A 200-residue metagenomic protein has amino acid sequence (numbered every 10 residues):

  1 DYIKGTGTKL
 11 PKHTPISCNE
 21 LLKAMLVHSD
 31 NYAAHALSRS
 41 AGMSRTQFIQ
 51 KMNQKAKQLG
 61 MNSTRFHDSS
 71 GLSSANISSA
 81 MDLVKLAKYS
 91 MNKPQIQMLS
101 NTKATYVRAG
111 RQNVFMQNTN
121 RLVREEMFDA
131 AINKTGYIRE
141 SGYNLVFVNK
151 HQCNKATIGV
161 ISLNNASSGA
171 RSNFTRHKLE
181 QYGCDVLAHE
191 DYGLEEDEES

Functional and structural regions predicted by a protein language model:
Y2-S38, V114-I132: Conserved catalytic neighborhood of penicillin-recognizing serine enzymes
M43-S200: Penicillin-recognizing serine hydrolase domain
